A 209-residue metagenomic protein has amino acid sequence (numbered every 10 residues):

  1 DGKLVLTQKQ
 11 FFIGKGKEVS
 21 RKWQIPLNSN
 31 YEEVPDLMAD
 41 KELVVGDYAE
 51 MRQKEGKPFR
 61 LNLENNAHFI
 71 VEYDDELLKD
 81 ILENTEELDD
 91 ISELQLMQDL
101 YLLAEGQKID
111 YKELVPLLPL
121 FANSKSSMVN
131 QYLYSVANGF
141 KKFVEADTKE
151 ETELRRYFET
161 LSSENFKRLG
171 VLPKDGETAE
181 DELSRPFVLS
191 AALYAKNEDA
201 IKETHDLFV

Functional and structural regions predicted by a protein language model:
D1-V209: Non-catalytic accessory/interaction domains
